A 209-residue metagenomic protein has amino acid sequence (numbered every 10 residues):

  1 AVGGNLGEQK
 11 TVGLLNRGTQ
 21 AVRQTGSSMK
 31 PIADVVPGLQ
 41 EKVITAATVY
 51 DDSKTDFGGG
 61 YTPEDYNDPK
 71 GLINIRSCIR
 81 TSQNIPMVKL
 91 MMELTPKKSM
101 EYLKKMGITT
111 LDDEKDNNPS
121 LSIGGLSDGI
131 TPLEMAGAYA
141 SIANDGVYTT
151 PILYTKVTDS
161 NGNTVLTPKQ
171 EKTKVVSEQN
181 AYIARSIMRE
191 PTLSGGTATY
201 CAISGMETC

Functional and structural regions predicted by a protein language model:
A1-A21, G129-C209: A penicillin-recognizing enzyme superfamily signal
A1-G3, G26, T48-D51, S77 (+5 more regions): Structural recognition of the beta-strand scaffold that forms the well-ordered cores of secreted hydrolase catalytic
N5-K10, Q24, T55-F57, I73 (+4 more regions): Solvent-exposed loop/turn segments at secondary-structure junctions within structured extracellular/periplasmic domains
A21-G26, N67-G71, I75, I79 (+4 more regions): Secondary-structure capping and boundary motifs in well-ordered enzyme cores
V22-Y50, C78, G137-I142, A184: Active-site SXXK
Q40-T45, L94, K98, L103-T110 (+2 more regions): A generic secondary-structure signal for well-formed alpha-helical elements
I44-S99, Y148, S160-E190: Conserved catalytic neighborhood of penicillin-recognizing serine enzymes
Y61-P63, T95-G137: Mid-domain, small-residue-enriched loop/turn segments at the edges of structured enzyme/sensor domains
